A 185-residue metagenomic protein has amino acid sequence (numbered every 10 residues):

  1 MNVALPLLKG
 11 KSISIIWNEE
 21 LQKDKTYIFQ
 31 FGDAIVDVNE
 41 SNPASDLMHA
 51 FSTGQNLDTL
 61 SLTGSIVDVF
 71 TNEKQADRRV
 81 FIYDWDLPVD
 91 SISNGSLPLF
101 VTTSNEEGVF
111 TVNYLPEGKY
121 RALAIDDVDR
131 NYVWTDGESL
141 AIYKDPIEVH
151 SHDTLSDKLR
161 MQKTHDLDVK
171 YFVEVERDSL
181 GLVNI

Functional and structural regions predicted by a protein language model:
M1-E107, T111-Y114, K119-L123, G137-A141 (+2 more regions): Acidic, low-complexity Ser/Thr/Gly/Pro-rich repeat segments typical of extracellular/periplasmic and surface-exposed
D127-G137: Acidic, glycine-anchored loop motifs typical of Ca2+
H150-S156: Extracellular interaction modules
D157-K163: Long, low-complexity intrinsically disordered regulatory regions
